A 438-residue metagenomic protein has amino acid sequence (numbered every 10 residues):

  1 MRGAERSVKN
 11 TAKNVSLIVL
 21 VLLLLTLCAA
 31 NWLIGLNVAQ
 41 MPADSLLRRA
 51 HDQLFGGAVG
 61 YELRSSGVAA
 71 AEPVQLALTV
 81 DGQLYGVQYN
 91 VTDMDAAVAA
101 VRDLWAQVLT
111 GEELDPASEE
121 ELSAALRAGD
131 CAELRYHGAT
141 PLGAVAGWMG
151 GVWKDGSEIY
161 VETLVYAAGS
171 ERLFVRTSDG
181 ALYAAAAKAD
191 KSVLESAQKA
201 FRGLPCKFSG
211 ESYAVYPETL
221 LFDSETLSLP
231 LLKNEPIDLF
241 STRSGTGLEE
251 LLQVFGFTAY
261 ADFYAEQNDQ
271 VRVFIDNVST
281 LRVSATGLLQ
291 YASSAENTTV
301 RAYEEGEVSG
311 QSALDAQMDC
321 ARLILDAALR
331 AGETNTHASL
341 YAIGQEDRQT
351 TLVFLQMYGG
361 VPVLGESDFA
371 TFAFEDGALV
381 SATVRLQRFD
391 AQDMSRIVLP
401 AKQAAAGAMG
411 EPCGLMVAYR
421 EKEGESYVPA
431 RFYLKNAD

Functional and structural regions predicted by a protein language model:
R2-E5, S16, L20-L22, T26-L314 (+1 more regions): Preferential activation on post-signal-peptide N-terminal prodomains/segments of secreted or lumenal proteins
N10-V15: N-terminal membrane topogenic signal
L24-A29, C320-A321, A370-F372: Short low-polarity hydrophobic stretches
Y160, F255-Y264, I275-T280, G332-Y341 (+2 more regions): Short small/polar-residue motifs
D269, T286-G287, R348, D376-A378: Beta-strand-connecting loop/turn residues
V300-V308, S312-L364, T383-D438: Segments that shape or occlude catalytic/ligand-binding pockets
L364-L386: Transition segments tied to proteolytic processing and entry into folded domains
